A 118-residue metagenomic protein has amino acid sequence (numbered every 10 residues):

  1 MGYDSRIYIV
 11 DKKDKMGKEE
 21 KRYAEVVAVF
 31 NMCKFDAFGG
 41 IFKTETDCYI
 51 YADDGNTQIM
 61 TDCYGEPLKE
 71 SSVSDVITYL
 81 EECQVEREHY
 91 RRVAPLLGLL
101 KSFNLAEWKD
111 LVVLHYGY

Functional and structural regions predicted by a protein language model:
M1-D110, G117-Y118: Acidic (Asp/Glu-rich) sequence patches and key acidic residues that form negatively charged surfaces used
